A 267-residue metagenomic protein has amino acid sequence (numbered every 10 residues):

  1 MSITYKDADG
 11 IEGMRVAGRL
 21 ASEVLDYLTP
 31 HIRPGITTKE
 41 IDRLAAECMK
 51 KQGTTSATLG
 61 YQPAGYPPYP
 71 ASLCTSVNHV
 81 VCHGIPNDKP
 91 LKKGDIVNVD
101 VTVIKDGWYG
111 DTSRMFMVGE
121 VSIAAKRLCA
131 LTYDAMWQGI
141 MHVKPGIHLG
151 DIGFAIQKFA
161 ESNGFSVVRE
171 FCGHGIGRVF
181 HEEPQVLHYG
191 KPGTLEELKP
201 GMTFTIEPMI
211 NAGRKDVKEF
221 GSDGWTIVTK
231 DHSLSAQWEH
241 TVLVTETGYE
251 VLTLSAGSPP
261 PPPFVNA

Functional and structural regions predicted by a protein language model:
M1-A267: Active-site neighborhoods and metal-handling regions in enzymes and metal-associated proteins
